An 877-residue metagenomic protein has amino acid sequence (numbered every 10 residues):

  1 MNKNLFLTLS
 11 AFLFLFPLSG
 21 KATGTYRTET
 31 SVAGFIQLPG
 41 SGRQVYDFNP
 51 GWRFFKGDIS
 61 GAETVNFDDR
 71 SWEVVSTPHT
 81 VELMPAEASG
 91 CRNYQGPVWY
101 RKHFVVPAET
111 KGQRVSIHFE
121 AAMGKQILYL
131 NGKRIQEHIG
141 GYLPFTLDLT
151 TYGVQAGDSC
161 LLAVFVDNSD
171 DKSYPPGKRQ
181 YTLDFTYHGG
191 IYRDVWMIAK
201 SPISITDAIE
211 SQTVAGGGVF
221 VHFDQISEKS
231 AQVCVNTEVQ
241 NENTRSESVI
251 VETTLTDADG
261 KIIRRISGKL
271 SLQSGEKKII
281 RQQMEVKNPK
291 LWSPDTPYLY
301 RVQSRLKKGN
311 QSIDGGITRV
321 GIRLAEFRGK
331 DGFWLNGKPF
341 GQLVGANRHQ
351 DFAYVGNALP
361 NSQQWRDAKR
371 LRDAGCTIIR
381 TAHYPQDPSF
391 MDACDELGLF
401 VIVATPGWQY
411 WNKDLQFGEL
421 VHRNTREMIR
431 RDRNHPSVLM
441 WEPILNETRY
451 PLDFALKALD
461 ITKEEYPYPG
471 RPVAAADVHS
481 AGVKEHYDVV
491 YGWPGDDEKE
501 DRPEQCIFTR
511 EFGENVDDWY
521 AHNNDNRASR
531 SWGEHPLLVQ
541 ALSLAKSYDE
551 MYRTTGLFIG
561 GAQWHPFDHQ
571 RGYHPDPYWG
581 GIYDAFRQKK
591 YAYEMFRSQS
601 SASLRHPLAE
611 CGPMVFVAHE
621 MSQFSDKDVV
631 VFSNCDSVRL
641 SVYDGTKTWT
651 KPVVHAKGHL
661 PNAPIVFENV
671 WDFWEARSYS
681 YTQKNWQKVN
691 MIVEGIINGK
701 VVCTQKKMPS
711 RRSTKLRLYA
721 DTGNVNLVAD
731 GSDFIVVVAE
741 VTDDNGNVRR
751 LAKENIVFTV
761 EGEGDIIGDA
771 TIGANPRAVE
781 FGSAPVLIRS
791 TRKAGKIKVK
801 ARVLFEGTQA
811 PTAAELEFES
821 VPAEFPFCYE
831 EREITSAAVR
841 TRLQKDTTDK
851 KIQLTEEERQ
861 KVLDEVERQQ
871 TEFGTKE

Functional and structural regions predicted by a protein language model:
A22-P85, F165, S169-Y174, G190-Y192 (+9 more regions): Accessory carbohydrate-binding/adhesion or oligomerization-edge regions at the termini of glycan-active proteins
G24-Y26, G34, L38, D58 (+7 more regions): Accessory beta-strand-rich segments of carbohydrate-active enzymes
Q44-E63, E82, A122, Y187-G190 (+6 more regions): Substrate-binding clefts and catalytic carboxylate motifs of secreted carbohydrate-active enzymes
V65-D68, K178, E247-E252, P294-R301 (+6 more regions): Short flexible loop/turn segments that cap and initiate beta-strands
H79-V106, T110-N131, Q136-I139, D171 (+6 more regions): Active-site-adjacent substrate/metal-binding segments within catalytic domains of carbohydrate-active enzymes
L130-R179, K269, Q273-K277, R281-L291 (+3 more regions): Beta-strand-rich ligand-recognition modules
V235-V239, R305, V629-S633, S732-R750 (+1 more regions): Beta-strand-rich structural segments
R366-R370, I378-E594, G612-H619, V653: Substrate-binding/catalytic cleft of secreted carbohydrate-active enzymes, primarily glycoside hydrolases
